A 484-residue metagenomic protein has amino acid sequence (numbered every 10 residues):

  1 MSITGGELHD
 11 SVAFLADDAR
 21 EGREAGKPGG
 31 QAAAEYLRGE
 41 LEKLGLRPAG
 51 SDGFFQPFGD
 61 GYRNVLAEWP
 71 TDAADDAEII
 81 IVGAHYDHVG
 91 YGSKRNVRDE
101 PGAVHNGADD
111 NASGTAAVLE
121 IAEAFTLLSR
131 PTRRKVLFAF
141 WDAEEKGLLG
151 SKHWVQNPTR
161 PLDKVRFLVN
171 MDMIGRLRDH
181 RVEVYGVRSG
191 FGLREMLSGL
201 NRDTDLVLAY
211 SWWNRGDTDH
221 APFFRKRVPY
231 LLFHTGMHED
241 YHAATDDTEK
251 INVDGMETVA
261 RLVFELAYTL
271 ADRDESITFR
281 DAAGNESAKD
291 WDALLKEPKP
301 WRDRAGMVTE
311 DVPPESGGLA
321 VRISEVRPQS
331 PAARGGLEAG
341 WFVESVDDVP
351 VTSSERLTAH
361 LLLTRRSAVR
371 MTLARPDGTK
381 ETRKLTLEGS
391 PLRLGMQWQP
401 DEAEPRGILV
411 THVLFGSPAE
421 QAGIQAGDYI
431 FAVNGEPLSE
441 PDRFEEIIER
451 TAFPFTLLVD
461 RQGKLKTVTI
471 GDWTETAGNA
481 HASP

Functional and structural regions predicted by a protein language model:
M1-S2, D18-P28, Q56-P57, N64-V65 (+9 more regions): Second-shell loop/turn segments in exported
L15, L41, V82, V118 (+10 more regions): Terminal peptide-recognition signature
R23-P70: A non-catalytic alpha/beta surface segment that caps or lines the substrate-entry region of metallo-dependent hydrolase
A67, D76, V82-H88, S93-L148 (+1 more regions): Alpha-helical metal-binding/catalytic segments enriched in His/Glu/Asp
L127, E239-A288: His/Asp/Glu-rich mid-to-C-terminal helical/loop segments that flank catalytic regions of hydrolases
W141-H238, N252: Metal-dependent peptidase/peptidase-like ectodomains
T278-E325, R370-A374, K380-H412, R450 (+2 more regions): PDZ/PDZ-like peptide-tail recognition elements
A332-E355, A419-D442: Conserved PDZ fold ligand-binding element
